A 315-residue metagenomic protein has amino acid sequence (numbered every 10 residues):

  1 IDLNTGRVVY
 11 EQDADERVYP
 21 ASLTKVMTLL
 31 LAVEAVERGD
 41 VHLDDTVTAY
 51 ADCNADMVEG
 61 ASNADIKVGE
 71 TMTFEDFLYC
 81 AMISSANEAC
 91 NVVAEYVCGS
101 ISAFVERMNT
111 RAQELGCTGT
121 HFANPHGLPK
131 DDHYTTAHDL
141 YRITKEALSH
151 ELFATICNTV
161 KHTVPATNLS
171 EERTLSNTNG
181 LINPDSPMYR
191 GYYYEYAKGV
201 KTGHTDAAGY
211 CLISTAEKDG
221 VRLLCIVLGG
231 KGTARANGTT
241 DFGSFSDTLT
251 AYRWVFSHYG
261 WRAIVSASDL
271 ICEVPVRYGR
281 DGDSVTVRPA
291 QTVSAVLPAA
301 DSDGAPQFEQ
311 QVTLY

Functional and structural regions predicted by a protein language model:
I1-H138, R142-E151: Active-site-adjacent loops and short helices of periplasmic peptidoglycan-processing enzymes
C117-T118, D132-Y134, H138-Y315: Domain-terminus/edge residues, biased toward the C-terminal soluble/receptor-binding domains of extracytoplasmic
